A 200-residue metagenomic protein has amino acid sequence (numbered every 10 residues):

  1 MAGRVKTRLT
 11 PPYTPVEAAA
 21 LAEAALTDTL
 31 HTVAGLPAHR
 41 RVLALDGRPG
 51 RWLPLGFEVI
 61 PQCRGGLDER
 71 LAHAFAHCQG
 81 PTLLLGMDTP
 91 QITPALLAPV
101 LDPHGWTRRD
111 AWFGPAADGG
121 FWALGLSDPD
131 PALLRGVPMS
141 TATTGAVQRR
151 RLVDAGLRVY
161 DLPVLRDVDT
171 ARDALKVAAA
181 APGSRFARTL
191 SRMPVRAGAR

Functional and structural regions predicted by a protein language model:
M1-A20: Glycine-rich N-terminal loop/short-helix segment of MobA-like nucleotidyltransferase
A20-H39: A short, N-terminal amphipathic alpha-helix
P37-E58: Acidic donor-binding segment of Leloir-type glycosyltransferases
L53-L83, T141-T144: Short phosphate-binding loop-to-helix
L85-M87: Active-site acidic Asp-centered loop
I92-D118: Conserved donor-nucleotide/metal-binding helix-loop-beta segment in metal-dependent transferases, i.e., the alpha-helix
D110, S127-L152: Short, glycine-/small-residue-rich phosphate/pyrophosphate-handling segment
V147-R200: Conserved alpha/beta core of the MobA/IspD/sugar-nucleotide pyrophosphorylase nucleotidyltransferase superfamily
